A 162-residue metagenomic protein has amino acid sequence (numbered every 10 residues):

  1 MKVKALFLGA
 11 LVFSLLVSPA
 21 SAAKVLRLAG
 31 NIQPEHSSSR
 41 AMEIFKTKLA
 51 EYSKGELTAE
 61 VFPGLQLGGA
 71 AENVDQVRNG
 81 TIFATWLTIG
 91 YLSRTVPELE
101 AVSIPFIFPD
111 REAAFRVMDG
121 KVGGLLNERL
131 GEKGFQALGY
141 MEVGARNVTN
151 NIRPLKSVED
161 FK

Functional and structural regions predicted by a protein language model:
M1-L8: Bacterial N-terminal signal peptides that target proteins for export
F13-A22: Sec/Tat signal peptide C-region and signal peptidase I cleavage site
R27-I44, G64-G69: Extracytoplasmic "Venus flytrap"
I44-A59: Signal peptide-proximal N-terminal region of secreted/periplasmic/extracellular or secretory-lumen proteins
T47, F83, T88-K162: Contiguous mixed-secondary-structure segments that line small-molecule binding/active-site clefts of soluble domains
K54-L57, N73-L87: Alpha-to-beta junction loops
A59-V61, A137: Generic structural signal for residues in well-ordered beta-strands
F62-D75, K156: Short helix-initiation/N-cap motifs at beta->coil->alpha
